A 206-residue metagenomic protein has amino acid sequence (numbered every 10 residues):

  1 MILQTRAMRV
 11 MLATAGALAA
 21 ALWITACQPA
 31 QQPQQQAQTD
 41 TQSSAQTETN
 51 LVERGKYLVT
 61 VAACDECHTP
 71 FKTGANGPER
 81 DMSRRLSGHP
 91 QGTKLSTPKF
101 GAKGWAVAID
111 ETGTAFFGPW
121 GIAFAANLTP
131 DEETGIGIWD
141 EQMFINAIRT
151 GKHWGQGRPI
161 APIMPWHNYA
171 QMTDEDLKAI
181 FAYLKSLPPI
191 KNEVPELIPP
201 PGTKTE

Functional and structural regions predicted by a protein language model:
I2-A15: Bacterial N-terminal signal peptides that target proteins for export
I24-A26: C-terminal motif of bacterial Sec signal peptides marking the signal peptidase cleavage site
Q28-A30: Bacterial signal peptide processing site
A37-T60, K72-N76, T134: Electrostatic cytochrome c docking/interface patches
G55, V61-F71, F144, I180 (+1 more regions): The canonical Cys-X-X-Cys-His
E66-P70, Q156-A161, K191-I198: Surface-exposed patches in mature extracellular/periplasmic domains of secreted proteins
T73-N146, I160-T173, T203-E206: Gly/Gly-Pro-rich "capping" loops immediately C-terminal to redox-active cysteine motifs in periplasmic/lumenal
I138-W154, W166-P195: C-terminal capping alpha-helices of c-type cytochrome domains
